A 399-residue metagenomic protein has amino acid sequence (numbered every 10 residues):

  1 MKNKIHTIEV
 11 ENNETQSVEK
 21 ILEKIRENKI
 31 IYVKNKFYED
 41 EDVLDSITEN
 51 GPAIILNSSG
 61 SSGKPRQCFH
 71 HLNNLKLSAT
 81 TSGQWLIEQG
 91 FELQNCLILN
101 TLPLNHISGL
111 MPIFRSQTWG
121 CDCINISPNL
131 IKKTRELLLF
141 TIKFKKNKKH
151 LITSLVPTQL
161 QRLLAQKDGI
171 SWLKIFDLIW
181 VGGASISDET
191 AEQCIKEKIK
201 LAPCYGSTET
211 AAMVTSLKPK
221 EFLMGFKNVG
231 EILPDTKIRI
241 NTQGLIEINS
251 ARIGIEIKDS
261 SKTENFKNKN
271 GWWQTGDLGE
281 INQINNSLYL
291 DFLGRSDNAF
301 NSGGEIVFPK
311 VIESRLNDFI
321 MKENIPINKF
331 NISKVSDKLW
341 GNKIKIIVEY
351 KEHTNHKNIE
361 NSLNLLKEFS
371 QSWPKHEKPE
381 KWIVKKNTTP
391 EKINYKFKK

Functional and structural regions predicted by a protein language model:
M1-V43, R66-F69, D122-N129: Short beta-strand->loop structural element characteristic of the AMP-binding/adenylate-forming
T7-V10, D40-N57, Q89-L97: Conserved pre-ATP/AMP-binding loop-to-beta segment of ANL
I30-I31, L72-T80, Q84, L97-R162 (+1 more regions): AMP-binding/adenylate-forming
P52-T80, L86: Conserved AMP-binding A3 loop
A165-L223: Gly/Ser/Thr-rich phosphate-binding loop
I232, N241-G271, R295, E305-V307: Conserved ATP/PPi-binding loop(s) of AMP-dependent carboxylate-activating enzymes
G271, G276-E377: AMP-binding/adenylate-forming catalytic core of the ANL superfamily
K367-K396: AMP-binding/adenylate-forming catalytic domain of the ANL superfamily
